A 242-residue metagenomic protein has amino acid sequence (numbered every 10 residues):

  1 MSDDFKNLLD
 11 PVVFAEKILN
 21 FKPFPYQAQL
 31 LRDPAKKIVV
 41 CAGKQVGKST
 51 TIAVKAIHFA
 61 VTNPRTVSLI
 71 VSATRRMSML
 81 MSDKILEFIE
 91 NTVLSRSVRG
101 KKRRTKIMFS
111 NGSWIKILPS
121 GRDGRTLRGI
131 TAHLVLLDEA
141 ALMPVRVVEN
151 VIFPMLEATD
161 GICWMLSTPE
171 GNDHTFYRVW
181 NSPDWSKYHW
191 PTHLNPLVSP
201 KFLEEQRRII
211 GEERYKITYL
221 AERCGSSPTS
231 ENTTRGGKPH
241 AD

Functional and structural regions predicted by a protein language model:
M1-D242: Phosphate/NTP-binding elements of NTP-utilizing enzymes
